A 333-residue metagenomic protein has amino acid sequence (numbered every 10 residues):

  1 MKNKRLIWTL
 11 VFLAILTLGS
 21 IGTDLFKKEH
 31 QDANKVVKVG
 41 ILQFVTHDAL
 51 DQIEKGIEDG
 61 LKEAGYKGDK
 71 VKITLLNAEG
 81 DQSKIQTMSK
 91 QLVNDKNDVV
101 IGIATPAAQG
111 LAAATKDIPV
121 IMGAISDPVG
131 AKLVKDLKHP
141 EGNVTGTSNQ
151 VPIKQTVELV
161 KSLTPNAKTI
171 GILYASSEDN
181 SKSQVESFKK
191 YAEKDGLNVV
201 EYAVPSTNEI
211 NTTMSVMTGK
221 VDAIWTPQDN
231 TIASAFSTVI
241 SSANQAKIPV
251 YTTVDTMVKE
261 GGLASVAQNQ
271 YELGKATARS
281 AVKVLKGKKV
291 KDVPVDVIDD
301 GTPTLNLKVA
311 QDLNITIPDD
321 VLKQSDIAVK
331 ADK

Functional and structural regions predicted by a protein language model:
M1-V37: Short, low-complexity disordered leader/linker segments with a strong preference for bacterial N-terminal type II
V36-E58, A64, T74-S83, S177 (+1 more regions): Extracytoplasmic "Venus flytrap"
I57, T145-A192, P294-A310: An alpha-beta-alpha
L75-K135, D229-N244, I248: Beta-alpha junction/loop-to-helix N-cap segments that form part of ligand/metal-binding clefts
G110, D117-I153, V250-A264: Flexible loop/hinge segments that line or gate small-molecule binding clefts
P128-A167, N269-K288: Hydrophobic alpha-helical segments within soluble ligand-binding/sensing domains
D179-I248, V254: Pocket-lining segment of extracytoplasmic ligand-binding domains
M257-K308: Flexible loop/turn connectors
